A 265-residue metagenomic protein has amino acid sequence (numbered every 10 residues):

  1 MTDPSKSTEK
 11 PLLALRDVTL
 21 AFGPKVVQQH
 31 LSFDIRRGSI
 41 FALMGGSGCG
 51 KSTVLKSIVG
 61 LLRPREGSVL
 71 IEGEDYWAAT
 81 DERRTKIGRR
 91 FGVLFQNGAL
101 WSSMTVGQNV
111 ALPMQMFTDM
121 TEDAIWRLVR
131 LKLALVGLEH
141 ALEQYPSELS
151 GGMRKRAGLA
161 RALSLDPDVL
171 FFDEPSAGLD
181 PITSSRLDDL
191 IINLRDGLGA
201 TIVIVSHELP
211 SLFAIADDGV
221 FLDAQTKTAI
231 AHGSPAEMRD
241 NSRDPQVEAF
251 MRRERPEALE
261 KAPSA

Functional and structural regions predicted by a protein language model:
M44-G46: The feature captures the beta-strand-to-loop junction immediately N-terminal to the Walker
V59: Helix-to-loop junction immediately C-terminal to a conserved catalytic motif
S68-K86: ABC ATPase NBD Q-loop/coupling interface
E122-H140: Conserved ABC ATPase "signature" region
Y145-L149, M153: Conserved ABC ATPase signature
S164-D168: A short, proline-enriched helix->beta-strand linker immediately N-terminal to the Walker B motif in ABC-type P-loop
L170-D173: Catalytic Walker B motif of ABC-type/P-loop ATPase nucleotide-binding domains
